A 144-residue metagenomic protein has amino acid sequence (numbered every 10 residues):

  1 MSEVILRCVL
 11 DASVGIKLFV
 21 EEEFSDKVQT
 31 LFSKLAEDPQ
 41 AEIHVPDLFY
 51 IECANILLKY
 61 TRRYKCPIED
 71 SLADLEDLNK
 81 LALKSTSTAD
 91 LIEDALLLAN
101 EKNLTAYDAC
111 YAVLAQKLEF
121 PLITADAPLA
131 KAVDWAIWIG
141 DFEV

Functional and structural regions predicted by a protein language model:
M1-L48, R63-E69, A73: Short, well-structured N-terminal submotif of metal-dependent ribonuclease cores
M1-R7, L104, A112-V144: Acidic, PIN/NYN-like endoribonuclease modules and their adjacent C-terminal/linker elements
E3, A82-P121: Active-site neighborhoods of divalent-metal-dependent phosphate/nucleic-acid chemistry enzymes
G15, F49, D90-L91, Y111 (+1 more regions): Alpha-helix capping/helix-boundary segments
P46, Y107, A125: Replace "coordinates the UDP/GDP/TDP-sugar" with "coordinates nucleotide-activated sugar donors
I56-R62: Helix-loop "lid/cap" segments that line or gate small-molecule binding pockets
